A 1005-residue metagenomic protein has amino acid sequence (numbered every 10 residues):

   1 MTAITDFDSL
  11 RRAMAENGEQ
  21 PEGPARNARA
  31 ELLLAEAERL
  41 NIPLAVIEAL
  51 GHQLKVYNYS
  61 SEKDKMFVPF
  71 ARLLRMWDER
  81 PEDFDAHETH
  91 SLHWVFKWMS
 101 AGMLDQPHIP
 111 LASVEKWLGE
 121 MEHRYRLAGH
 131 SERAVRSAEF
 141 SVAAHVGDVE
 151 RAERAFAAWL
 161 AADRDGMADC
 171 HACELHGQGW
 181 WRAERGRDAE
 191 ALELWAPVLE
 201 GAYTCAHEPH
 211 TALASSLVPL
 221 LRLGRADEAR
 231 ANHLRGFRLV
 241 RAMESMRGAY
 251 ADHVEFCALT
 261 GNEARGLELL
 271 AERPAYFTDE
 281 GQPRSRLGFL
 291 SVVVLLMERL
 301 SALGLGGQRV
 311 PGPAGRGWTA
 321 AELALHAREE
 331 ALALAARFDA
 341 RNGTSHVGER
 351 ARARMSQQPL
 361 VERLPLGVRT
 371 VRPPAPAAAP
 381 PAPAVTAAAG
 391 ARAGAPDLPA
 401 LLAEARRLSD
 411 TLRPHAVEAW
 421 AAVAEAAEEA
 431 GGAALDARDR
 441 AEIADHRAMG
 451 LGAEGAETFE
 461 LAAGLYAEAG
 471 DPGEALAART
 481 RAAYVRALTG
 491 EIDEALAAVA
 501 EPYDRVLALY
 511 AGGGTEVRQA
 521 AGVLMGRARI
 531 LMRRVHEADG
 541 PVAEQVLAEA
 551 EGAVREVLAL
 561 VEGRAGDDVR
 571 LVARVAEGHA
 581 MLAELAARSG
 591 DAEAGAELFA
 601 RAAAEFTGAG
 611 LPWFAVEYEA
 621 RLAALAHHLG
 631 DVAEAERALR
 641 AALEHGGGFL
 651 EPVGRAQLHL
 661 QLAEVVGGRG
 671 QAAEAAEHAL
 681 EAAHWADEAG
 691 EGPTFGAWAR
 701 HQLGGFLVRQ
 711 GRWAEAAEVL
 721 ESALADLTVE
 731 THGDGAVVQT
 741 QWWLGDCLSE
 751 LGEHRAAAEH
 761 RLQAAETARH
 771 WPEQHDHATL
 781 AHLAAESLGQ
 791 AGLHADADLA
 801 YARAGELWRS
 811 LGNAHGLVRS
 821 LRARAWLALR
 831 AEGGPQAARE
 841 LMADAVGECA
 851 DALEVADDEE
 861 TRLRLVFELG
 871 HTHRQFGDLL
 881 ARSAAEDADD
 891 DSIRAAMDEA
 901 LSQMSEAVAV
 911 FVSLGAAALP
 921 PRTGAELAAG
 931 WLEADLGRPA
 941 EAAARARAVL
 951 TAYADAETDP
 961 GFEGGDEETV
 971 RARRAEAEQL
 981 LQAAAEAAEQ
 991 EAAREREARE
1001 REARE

Functional and structural regions predicted by a protein language model:
I4, L44, H130, D169 (+18 more regions): Residue signature of alpha-solenoid helical repeat architecture, marking inter-repeat boundaries and helix-start
D8, E48, E88-V95, R133-S137 (+23 more regions): Residue register of alpha-helical TPR repeats
Q20, L40, S60, H108 (+21 more regions): Structural motif corresponding to the intra-repeat A-B loop/turn of tetratricopeptide repeats
G23, P43, K63, V149 (+26 more regions): TPR-repeat structural position
R26, M66, A152, A191 (+18 more regions): Single-residue signature of alpha-solenoid repeat helices
E31-E38, A71-E82, K116-R126, F156-R164 (+19 more regions): Amphipathic alpha-helical segments of tetratricopeptide repeats
F277-A422, A430-L435, E906, S913-E1005: C-terminal non-catalytic interaction modules
